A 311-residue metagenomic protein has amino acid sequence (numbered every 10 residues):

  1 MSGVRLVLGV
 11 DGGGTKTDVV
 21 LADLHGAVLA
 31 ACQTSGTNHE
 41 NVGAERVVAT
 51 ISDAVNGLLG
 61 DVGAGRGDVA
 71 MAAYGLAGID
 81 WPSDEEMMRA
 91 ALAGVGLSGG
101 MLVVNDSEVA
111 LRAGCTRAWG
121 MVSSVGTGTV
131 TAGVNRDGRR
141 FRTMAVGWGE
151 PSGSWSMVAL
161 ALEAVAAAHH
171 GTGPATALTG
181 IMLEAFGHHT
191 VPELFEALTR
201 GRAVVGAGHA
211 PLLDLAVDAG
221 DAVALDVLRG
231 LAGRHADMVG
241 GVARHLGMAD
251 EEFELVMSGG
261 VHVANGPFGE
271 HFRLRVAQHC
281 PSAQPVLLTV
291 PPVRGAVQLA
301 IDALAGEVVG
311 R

Functional and structural regions predicted by a protein language model:
M1-G67, A93-G94, L111-W119, L162-R311: ATP-binding/phosphotransfer module of carbohydrate and carboxylate kinases, centering on a glycine-rich
K16, M71, G128: Broad gene-expression machinery/nucleic-acid interaction feature
A73-I79, V125-T127, F253-A264: Glycine-rich beta-strand-to-loop/alpha-helix junction loops that act as flexible
I79-T176: Phosphate-binding/catalytic loop of phosphoryl-transfer enzymes
